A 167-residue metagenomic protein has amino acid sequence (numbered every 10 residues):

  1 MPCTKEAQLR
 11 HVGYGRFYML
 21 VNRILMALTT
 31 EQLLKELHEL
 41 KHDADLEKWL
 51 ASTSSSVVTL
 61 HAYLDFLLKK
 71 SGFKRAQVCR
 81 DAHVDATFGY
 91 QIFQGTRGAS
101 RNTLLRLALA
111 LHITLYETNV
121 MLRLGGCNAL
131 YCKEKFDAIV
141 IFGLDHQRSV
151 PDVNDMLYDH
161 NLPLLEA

Functional and structural regions predicted by a protein language model:
M1-T59: N-terminal flexible/basic segments that precede or flank functional cores
K5-E6, R16-F17, N22-A27, E31-L34 (+1 more regions): Short, charged recognition helix plus adjacent turn of helix-turn-helix-like nucleic-acid-binding domains
E39-K74, M156-E166: A short, Lys/Arg-rich alpha-helix, primarily the initiator
L68, C79, A108: The alpha-helix within a helix-turn-helix
K74-D81: Short alpha-helical "recognition helix" segments of helix-turn-helix
A76, T87, Y116: Key DNA-contact positions within bacterial/archaeal DNA-binding proteins
H83-A99, L124-G126: Recognition helix of helix-turn-helix/homeodomain-like DNA-binding domains that insert into the DNA major groove
T96-L109: Short, basic-rich loop-to-helix N-cap that marks the start of a DNA-contacting helix
